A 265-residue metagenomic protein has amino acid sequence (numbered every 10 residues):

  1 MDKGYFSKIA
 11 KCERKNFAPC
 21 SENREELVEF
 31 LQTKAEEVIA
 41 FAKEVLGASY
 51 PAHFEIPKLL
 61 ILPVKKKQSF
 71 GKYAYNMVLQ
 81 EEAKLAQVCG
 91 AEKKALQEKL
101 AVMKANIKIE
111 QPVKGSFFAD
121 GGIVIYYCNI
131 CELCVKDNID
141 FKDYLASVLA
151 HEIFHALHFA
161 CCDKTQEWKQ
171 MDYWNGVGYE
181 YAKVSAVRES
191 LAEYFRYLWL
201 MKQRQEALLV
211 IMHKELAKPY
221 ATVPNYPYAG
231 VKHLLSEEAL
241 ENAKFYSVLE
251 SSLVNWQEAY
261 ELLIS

Functional and structural regions predicted by a protein language model:
M1-N138, Q257, E261: A metal-dependent hydrolase signature that marks the N-terminal structural subdomain at the beginning of catalytic folds
F118-L133, A156-E167, D172: A short mid-domain helix/strand-loop element embedded in enzyme catalytic domains that forms or borders the active-site
N129-L149, K183: Short pre-active-site segment immediately N-terminal to the catalytic Zn-binding motif
E132, Y194-M201: Short glycine/serine- and small hydrophobic-enriched flexible loop segments
D143, F159-S190: Post-HEXXH active-site segment of zinc metalloproteases
S147-A160, E193: Active-site recognition of the HExxH zinc-binding catalytic motif
A160, K164, L198-K202, E237: Active-site catalytic microenvironments for nucleophilic, acid-base chemistry
E206-S265: Pan-zinc metallopeptidase signature
